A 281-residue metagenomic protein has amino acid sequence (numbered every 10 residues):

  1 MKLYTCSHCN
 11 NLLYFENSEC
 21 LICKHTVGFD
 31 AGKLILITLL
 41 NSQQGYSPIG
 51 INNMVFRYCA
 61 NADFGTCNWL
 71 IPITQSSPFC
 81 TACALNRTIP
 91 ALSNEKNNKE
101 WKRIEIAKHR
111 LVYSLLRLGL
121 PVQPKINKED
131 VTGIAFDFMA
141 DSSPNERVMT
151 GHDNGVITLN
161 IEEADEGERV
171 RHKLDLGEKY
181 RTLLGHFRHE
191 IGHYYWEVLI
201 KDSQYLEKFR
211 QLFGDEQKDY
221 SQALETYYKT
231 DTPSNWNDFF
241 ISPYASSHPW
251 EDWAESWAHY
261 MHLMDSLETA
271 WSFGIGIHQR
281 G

Functional and structural regions predicted by a protein language model:
L3-S18, L39, I49-T81, L85 (+4 more regions): Metalloprotease/metallohydrolase-associated module, dominated by Zn2+-dependent proteases
C20, R181-D202, A254: Active-site recognition of the HExxH zinc-binding catalytic motif
K24-L34, A82-L92: Short Cys/His-rich micro-motifs in 6-15 aa windows
G28, L116-L120, R188, W196-Y205 (+1 more regions): Hydrophobic/aromatic-lined pockets within catalytic cores
T88-I89, S93-I104: Fold-level signature of zinc-dependent metallopeptidase catalytic domains
K99, R103-E166: Auxiliary, metal-adjacent structural segments of Zn-dependent hydrolase domains
K102, W196, I200-L224: Long, contiguous internal "core" modules enriched in hydrophobic/ aromatic residues
E166-F187: Short pre-active-site segment immediately N-terminal to the catalytic Zn-binding motif
